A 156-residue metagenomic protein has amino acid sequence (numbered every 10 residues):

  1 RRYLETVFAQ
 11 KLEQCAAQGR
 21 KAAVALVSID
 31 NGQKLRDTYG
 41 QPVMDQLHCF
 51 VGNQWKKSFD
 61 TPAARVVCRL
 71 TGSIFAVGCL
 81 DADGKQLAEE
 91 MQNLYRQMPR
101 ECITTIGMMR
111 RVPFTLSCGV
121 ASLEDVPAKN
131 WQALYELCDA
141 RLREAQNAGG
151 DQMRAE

Functional and structural regions predicted by a protein language model:
R1-A23, D30-K57, C68-G72, A76 (+3 more regions): Conserved long alpha-helical elements within nucleotide-processing catalytic cores of c-di-GMP signaling and class III
V27, F75, L116-V120: A structural signal for short, well-ordered beta-strand segments
D37, G78-D83, P99, L123-E124: Residue-level recognition of strand-loop junctions within catalytic nucleotide-signaling folds
Q41, G84-Y95, I106-M109, A121-R154: Catalytic-core segments of nucleotide cyclases and related cyclic-nucleotide turnover enzymes
S58-P62: Short secondary-structure junctions
A63-T71, M98-L116, Q146: Catalytic core regions of nucleotide second-messenger enzymes
